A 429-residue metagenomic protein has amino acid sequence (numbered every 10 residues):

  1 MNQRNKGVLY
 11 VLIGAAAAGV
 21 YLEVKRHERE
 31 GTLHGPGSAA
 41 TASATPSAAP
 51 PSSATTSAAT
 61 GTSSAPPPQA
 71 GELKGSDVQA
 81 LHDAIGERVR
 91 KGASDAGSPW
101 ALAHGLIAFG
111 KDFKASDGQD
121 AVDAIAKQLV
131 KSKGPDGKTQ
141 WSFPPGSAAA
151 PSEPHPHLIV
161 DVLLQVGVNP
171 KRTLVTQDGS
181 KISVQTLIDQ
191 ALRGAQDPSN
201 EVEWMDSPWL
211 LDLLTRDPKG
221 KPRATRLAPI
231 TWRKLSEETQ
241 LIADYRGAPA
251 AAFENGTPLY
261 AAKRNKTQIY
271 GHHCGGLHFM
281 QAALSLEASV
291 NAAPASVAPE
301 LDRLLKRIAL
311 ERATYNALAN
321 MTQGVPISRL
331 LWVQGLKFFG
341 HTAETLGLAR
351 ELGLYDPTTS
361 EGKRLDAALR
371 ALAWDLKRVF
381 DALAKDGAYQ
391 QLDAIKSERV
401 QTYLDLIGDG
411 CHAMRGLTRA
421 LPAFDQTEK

Functional and structural regions predicted by a protein language model:
M1-L12: N-terminal Sec-pathway targeting helices
A16-P46, P50-K429: Preference for long, amphipathic alpha-helical scaffolds in soluble/luminal domains and all-alpha bundles
